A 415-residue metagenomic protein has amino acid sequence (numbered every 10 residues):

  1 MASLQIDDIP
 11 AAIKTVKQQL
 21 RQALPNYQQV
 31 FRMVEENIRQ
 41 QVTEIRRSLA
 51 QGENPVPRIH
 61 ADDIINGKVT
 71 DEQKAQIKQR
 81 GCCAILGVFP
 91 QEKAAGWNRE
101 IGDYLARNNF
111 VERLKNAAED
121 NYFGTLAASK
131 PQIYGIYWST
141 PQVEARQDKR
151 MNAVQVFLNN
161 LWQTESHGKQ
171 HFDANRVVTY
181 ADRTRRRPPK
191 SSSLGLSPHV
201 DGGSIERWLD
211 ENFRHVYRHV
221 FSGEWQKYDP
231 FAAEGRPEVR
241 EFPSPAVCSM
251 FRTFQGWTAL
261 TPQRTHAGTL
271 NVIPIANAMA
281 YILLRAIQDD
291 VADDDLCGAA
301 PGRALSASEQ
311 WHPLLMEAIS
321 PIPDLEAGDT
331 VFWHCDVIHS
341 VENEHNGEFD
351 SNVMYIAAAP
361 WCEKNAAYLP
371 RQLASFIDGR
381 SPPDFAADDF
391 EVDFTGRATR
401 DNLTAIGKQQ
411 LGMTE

Functional and structural regions predicted by a protein language model:
M1-Q79, R397-D401, A405-E415: Fe(II)/2-oxoglutarate
A2-R21, T265-P321, A327-E415: Non-heme Fe(II)/2-oxoglutarate
Q5-D8, N26, H60, T70 (+12 more regions): Serine/threonine-rich low-complexity intrinsically disordered regions
L24, Q28, D120, P131-Y134 (+4 more regions): Generic intrinsically disordered, low-complexity segments enriched for polar/acidic and small residues
P55-D63, V69, L161, R183 (+6 more regions): Non-transmembrane, interaction-prone segments in cytosolic or luminal domains
E72, I77-R80, F89-W311, M316-P323 (+2 more regions): Non-heme Fe(II) oxygenase catalytic core, chiefly the N-lobe of the double-stranded beta-helix
C83: Beta-strand-loop-alpha-helix segment that lines the small-molecule cofactor/substrate pocket of alpha/beta enzymes
